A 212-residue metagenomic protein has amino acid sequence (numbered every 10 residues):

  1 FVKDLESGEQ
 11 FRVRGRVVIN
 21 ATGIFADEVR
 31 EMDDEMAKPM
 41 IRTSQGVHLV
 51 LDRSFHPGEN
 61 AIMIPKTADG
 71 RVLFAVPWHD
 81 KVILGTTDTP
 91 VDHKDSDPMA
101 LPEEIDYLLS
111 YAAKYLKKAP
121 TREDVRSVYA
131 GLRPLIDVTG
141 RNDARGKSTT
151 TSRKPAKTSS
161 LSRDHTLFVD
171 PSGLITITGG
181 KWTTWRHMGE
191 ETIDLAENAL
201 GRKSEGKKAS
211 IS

Functional and structural regions predicted by a protein language model:
F1-K3: Feature captures the FAD/FMN-dependent oxidoreductase FAD-binding
L5-E6, A68: Short, ordered coil/turn segments that flank beta-strands lining enzyme active or ligand-binding pockets
S7-V17: Core beta-strand elements of the Rossmann-like FAD/NAD(P) dinucleotide-binding domain in flavoenzyme oxidoreductases
V17, E28-I83, T89-S212: C-terminal catalytic lobe of FAD-dependent flavoproteins
T22-G23: Glycine-rich, N-terminal phosphate-binding loop of Rossmann-like dinucleotide-binding domains
